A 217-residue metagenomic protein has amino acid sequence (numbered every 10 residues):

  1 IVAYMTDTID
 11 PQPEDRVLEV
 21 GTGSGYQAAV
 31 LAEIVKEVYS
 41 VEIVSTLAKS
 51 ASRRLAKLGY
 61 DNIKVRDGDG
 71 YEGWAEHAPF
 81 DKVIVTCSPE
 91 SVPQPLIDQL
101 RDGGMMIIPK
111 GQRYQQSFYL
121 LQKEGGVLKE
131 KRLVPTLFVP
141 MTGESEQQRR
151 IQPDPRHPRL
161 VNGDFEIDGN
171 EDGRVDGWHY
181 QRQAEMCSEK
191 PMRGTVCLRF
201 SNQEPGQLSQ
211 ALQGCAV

Functional and structural regions predicted by a protein language model:
I1, A78, I84, L137 (+3 more regions): Solvent-exposed, flexible loop/coil residues
I1-D7: A glycine-rich, Thr/Ser-enriched phosphate-binding loop motif common to dinucleotide/cofactor-binding enzymes
T8-I107, G111-Y119, E124: Conserved nucleotide-cofactor-binding alpha/beta core module
D69, S91, L128, L133 (+1 more regions): Residue-level signal for pocket-adjacent positions within structured domains
G111-V161: Active-site capping/gating segments
Q148-V217: Extracellular and organelle-lumenal recognition/adhesion modules and their flexible linkers in secreted
